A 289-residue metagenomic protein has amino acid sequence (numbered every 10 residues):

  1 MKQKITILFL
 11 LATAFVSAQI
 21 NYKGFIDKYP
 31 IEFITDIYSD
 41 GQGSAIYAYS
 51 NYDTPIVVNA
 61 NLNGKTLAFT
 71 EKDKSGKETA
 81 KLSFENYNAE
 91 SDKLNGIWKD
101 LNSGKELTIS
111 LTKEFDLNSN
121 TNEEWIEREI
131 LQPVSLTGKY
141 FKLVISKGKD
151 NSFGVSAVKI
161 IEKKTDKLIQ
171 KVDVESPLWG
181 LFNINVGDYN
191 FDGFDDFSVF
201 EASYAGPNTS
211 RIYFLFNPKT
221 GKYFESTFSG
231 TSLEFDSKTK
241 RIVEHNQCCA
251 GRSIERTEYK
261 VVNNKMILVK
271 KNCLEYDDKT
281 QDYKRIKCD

Functional and structural regions predicted by a protein language model:
Q3-F15: Sec-dependent N-terminal signal peptides
Q19-E114: Central antiparallel beta-sheet cores of small beta-barrel/beta-sandwich binding domains
N21, T35-D40, A89-E90, I97 (+2 more regions): Terminal domain-start segments
S50-N51, D100-S103, G148-N151, S203-G206 (+1 more regions): Short glycine/acidic-enriched loop and turn motifs that connect beta-strands
L131-P133, G180-Y189, S232-R241: Beta-propeller blade termini
Y140-V144, D188-E201, K240-V243: Acidic/hydrophobic-patterned starts of short beta strands in beta-sheet-rich repeat architectures
F153-A157, G206-Y213, R252-E258: Structural motif
F200-E201, K222-D289: Short aromatic loop motif centered on NTY/YTY
